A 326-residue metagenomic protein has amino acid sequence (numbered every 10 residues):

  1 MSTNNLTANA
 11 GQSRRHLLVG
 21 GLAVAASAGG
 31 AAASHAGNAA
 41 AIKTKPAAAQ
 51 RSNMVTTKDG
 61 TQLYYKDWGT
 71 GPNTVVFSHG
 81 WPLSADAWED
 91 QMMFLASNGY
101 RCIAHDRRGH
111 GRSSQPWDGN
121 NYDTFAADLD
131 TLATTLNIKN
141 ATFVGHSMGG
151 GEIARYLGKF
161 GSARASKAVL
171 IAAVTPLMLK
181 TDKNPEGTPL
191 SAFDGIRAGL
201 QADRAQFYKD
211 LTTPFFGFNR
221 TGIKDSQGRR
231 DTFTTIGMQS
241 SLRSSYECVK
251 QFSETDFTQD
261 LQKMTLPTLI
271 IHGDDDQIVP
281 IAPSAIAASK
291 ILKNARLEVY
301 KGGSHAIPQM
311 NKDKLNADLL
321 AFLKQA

Functional and structural regions predicted by a protein language model:
M1-S13, A25-A26: N-terminal secretory signal peptides
G11, A32-K58, N73: C-terminal segment of N-terminal export signals and the immediately downstream linker at the start of the mature
K58, S97, A104-M148, L157-K159 (+2 more regions): Active-site loop/oxyanion-hole signature of alpha/beta-hydrolase fold enzymes
T61, K66-Q115: Conserved HGGG/HGGXW glycine-rich cap/lid loop of the alpha/beta-hydrolase fold
G158-K159, R164-A202: Flexible "cap/lid" loop of the alpha/beta hydrolase fold
L179, K183-T188, A198-Q262: Conserved alpha/beta-hydrolase catalytic His-Asp/Glu region
M264, I270-H272: Short beta-strand/loop motif that positions the catalytic acidic residue of the alpha/beta-hydrolase fold
A295-A326: Catalytic active-site module of serine/aspartate enzymes centered on a nucleophile-bearing elbow/loop
